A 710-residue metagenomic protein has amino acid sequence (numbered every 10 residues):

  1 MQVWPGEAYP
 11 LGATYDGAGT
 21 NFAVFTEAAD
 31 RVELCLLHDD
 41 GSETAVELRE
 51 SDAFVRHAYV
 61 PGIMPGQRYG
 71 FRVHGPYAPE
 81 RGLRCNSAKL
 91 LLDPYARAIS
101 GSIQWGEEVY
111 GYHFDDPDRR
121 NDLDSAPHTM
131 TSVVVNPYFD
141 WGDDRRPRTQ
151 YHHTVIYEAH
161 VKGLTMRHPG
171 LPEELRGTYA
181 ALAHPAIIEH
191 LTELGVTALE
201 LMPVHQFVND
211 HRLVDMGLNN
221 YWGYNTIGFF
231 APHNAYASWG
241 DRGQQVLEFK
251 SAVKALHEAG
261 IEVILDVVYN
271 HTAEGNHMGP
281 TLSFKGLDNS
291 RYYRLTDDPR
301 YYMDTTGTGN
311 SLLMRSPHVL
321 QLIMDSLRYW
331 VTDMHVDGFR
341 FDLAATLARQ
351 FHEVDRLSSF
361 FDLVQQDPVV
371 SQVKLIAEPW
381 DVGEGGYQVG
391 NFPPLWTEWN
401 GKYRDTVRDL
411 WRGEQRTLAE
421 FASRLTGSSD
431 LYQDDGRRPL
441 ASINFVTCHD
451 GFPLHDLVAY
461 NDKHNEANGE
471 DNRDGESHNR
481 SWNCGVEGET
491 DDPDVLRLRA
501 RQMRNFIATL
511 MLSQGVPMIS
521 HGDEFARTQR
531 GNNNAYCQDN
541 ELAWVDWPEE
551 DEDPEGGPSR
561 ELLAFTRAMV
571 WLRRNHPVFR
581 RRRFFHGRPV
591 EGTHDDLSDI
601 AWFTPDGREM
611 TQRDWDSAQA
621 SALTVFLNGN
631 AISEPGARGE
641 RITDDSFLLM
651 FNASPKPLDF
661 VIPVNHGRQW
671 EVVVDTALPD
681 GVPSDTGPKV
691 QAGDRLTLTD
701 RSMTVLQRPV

Functional and structural regions predicted by a protein language model:
M1-Y157, K162, Y179, T490 (+5 more regions): Carbohydrate-interacting/catalytic domains
V24, F71, A159, L201 (+9 more regions): Conserved, mostly hydrophobic/aromatic
T26-A28, E50-D52, G62-M64, G75 (+20 more regions): Short, flexible loop/turn elements at secondary-structure junctions
V73-D140, H211-N225, G279-M303, L418 (+1 more regions): Core domains of carbohydrate- and sulfate-ester-processing enzymes
A78-G82, T165-R167, F207-H211, H271-E274 (+5 more regions): Short catalytic/ligand-binding loop motif for oxyanion handling, primarily in non-cytosolic enzymes, centered on
S125, H160-V336, L343-V369, G386 (+1 more regions): Substrate-binding/active-site clefts of carbohydrate-active enzymes
V155-Y157, L199, V263-L265, F339 (+2 more regions): Hydrophobic faces of well-ordered beta-strands that scaffold small-molecule active sites in alpha/beta enzyme cores
R356-H521, A526, N534-Q538, E561 (+5 more regions): Conserved alpha/beta catalytic core and glycan-binding cleft of carbohydrate-active enzymes
